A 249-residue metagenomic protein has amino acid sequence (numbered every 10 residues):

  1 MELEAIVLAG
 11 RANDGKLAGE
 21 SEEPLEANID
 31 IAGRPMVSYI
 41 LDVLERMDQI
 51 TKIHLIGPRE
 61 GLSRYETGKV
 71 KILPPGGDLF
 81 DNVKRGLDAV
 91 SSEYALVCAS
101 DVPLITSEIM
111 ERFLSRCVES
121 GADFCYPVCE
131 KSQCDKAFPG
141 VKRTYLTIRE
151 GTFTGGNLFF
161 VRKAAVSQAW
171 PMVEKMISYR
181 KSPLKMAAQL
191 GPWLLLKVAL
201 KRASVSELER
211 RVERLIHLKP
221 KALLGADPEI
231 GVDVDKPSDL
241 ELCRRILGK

Functional and structural regions predicted by a protein language model:
M1-E22: N-terminal nucleotide-binding beta1-loop-alpha1 segment
L3-V7, R34-Y94, S107, K201-A203: Conserved N-terminal catalytic core of the sugar/cofactor nucleotidyltransferase
S21-I40: Short catalytic helix/loop segments, enriched in acidic residues and glycine and frequently bearing histidine
E93-P103: Short beta-strand-to-loop acidic/aromatic patch adjacent to the donor-nucleotide binding site
S107-R214, G225-E229: Conserved core of the sugar-phosphate nucleotidyltransferase
K221-L224, D233: Conserved active-site beta-strand element of glycosyltransferases/polysaccharide synthases
K236: Short, conserved phosphate/pyrophosphate- and ester-handling motifs at nucleotide-, phospho-/glycolipid
L240-R245: Short amphipathic alpha-helices within nucleic acid-binding modules
